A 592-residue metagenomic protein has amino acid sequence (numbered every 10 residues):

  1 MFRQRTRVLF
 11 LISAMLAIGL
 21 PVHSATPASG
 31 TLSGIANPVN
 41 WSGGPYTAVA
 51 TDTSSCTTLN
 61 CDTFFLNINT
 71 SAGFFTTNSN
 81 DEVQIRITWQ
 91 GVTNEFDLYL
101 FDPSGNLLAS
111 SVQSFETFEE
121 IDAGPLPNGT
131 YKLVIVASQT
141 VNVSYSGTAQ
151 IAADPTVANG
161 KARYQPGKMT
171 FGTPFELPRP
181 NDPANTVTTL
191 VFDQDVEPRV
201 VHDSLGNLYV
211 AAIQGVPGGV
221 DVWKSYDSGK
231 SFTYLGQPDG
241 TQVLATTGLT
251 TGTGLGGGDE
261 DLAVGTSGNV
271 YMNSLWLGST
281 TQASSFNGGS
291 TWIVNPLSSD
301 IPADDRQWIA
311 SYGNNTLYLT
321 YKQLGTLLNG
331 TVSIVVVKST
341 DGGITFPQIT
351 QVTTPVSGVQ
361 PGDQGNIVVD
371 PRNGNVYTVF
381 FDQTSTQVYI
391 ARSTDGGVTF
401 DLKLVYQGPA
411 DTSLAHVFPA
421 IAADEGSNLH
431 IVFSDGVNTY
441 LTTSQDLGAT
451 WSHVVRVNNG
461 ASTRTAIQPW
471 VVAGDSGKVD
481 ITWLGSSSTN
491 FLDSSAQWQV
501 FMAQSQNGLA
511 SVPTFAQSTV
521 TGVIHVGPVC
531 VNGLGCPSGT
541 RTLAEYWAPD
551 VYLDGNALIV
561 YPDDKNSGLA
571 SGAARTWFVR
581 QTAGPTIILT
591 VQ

Functional and structural regions predicted by a protein language model:
M1-F10: Bacterial N-terminal signal peptides that target proteins for export
F10-G19: Bacterial N-terminal signal peptides
L20-S24: Sec/Tat signal peptide C-region and signal peptidase I cleavage site
A25-T31: Cleaved targeting-peptide boundary
L32-N80, Q90, A152-Q592: C-terminal PAP-associated
D81-V83, N94-L98, V141-Y145, V220: Short beta-strand/loop motifs in extracellular/secreted proteins, especially within beta-sandwich accessory domains
T88-V92, S138-T140: Short solvent-exposed strand-capping/beta-turn motif centered on an Asx-Ser/Thr pair
Y99-T148: Noncatalytic accessory or regulatory domains flanking protease catalytic cores in secreted, cell-surface, and selected
